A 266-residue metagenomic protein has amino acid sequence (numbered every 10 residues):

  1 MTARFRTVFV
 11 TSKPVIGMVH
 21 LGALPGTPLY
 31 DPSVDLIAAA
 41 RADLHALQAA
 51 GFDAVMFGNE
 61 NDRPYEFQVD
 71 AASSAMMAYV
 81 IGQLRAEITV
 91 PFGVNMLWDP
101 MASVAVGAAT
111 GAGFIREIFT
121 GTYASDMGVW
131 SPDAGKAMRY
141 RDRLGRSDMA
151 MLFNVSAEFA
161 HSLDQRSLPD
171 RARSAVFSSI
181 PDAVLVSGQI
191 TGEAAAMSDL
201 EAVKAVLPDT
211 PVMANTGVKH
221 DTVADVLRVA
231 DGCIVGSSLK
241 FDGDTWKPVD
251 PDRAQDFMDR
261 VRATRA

Functional and structural regions predicted by a protein language model:
T11-S12, G17-M18, E66-V94, P132-F153 (+2 more regions): Alpha-helix-loop-beta-strand connector modules within alpha/beta enzyme cores
V15-M18, G51-P64, P91-M96, E117 (+2 more regions): Short beta-strand segments at enzyme active-site cores
G17, L47, V55, I115 (+5 more regions): Conserved, mostly hydrophobic/aromatic
H20-R41, F92-D99, F153-P169, A214-K219: Active-site mouth loops of central-metabolism enzymes
L21-L24, A102, V106-A183: Conserved anion-binding
S33-V34, V94, D99-A112, D170-R171 (+2 more regions): Catalytic cores of alpha/beta
G51-M76, T122-M127, P181-A194, D242-D244: Glycine-rich, proline-tolerant flexible connector loops at the mouths of alpha/beta enzymes
Q165-V184, T191-D209, D221: Short loop-to-alpha-helix "cap/lid" segments that border enzyme active sites across diverse enzyme classes
